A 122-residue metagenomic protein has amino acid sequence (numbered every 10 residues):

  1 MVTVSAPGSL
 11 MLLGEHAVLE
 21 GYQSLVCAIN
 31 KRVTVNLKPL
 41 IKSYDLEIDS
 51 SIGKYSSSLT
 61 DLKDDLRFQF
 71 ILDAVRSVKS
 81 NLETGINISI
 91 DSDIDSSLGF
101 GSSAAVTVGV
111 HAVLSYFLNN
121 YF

Functional and structural regions predicted by a protein language model:
M1-F100, A112-Y121: ATP-binding N-lobe of GHMP and related small-molecule kinases
S103: Short, conserved phosphate/pyrophosphate- and ester-handling motifs at nucleotide-, phospho-/glycolipid
G109: Active-site signature of alpha/beta-hydrolase-fold catalytic machinery across serine- and Asp/Cys-nucleophile hydrolases
